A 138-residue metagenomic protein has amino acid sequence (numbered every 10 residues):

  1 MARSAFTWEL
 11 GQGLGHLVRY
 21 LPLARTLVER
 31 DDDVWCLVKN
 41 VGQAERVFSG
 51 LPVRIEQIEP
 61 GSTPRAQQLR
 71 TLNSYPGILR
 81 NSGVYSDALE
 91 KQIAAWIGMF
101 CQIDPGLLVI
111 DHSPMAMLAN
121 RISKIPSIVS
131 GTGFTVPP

Functional and structural regions predicted by a protein language model:
M1-A5: Extreme N-terminal starter segment of soluble prokaryotic enzymes
F6, E29-R30, V34-D87: Conserved nucleotide-sugar phosphate-binding/catalytic loop shared by glycosyltransferases and other
W8-L21: A short, glycine/small-residue-rich beta-strand->loop->alpha-helix junction that serves as a flexible
E9, S113, G131-F134: Histidine-centered beta-alpha loop that forms part of the nucleotide-sugar donor binding/catalytic region in diverse
T26, L118-A119: Hydrophobic/aromatic ligand-binding patch that stacks against planar heteroaromatic rings of cofactors or nucleotides
L72-L107, S113-M115: Conserved nucleotide-sugar donor-binding subdomain of glycosyltransferases
S123-P138: Active-site-proximal region of nucleotide-activated glycan assembly enzymes, centered on histidine/acidic-rich loops
